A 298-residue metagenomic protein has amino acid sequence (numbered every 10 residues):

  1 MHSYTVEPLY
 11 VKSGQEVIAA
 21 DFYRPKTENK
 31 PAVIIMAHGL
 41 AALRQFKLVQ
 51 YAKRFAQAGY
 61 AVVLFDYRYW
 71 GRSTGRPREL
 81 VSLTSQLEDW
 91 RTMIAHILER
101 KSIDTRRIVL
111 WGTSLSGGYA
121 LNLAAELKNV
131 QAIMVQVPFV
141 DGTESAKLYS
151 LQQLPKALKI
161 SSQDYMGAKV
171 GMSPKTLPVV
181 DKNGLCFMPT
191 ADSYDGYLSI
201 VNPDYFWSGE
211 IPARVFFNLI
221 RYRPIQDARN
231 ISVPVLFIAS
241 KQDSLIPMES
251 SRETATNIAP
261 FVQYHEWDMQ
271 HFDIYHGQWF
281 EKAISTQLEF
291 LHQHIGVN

Functional and structural regions predicted by a protein language model:
M1-N29, G277: N-terminal cap/lid segment of alpha/beta-hydrolase-fold proteins
G14, R44, W70-T105, G277-A283: Catalytic nucleophile-loop/oxyanion-hole region of alpha/beta-hydrolase and closely related hydrolase-like folds
L40-K53, Y67, E249: The serine-hydrolase catalytic nucleophile loop
R54-T74: Conserved alpha/beta-hydrolase
L121-P203: Alpha/beta-hydrolase-fold enzymes
I231, F237-A239, D243: Short beta-strand/loop motif that positions the catalytic acidic residue of the alpha/beta-hydrolase fold
S244-S250: Conserved alpha/beta-hydrolase "acid-adjacent" motif
W267-N298: Catalytic active-site module of serine/aspartate enzymes centered on a nucleophile-bearing elbow/loop
